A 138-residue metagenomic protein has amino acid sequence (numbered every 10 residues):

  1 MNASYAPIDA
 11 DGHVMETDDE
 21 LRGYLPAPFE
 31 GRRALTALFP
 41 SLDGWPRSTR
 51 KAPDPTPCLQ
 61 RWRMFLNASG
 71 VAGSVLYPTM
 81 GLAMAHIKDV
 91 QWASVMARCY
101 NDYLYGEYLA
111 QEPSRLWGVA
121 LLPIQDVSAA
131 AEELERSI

Functional and structural regions predicted by a protein language model:
M1-I138: Helix-coil boundary/capping segments in enzymes
